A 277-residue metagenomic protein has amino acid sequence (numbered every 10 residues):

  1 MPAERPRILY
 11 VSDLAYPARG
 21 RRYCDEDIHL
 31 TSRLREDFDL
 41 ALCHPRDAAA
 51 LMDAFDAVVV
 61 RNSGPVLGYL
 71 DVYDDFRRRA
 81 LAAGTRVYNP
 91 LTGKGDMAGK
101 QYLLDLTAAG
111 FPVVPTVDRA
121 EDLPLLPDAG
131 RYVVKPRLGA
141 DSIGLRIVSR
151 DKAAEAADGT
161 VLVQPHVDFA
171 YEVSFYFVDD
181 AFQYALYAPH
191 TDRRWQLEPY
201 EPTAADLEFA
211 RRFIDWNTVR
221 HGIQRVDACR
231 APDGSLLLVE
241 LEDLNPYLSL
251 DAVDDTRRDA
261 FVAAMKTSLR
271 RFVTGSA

Functional and structural regions predicted by a protein language model:
M1-R86: ATP-binding N-terminal substructure of ATP-dependent carboxylate-amine bond-forming enzymes
D13, S63, E121, R137 (+1 more regions): Flexible loop residues that form catalytic and substrate-binding hotspots at small-molecule/glycan-binding clefts
C43, D74-S149: A conserved helix-loop-beta module that forms one wall/lid of the active-site cleft in ATP-utilizing catalytic domains
R46-A48, A120-L123, R137, Q164-H166 (+1 more regions): Short, solvent-exposed loop/turn elements at beta->coil junctions and helix N-caps that rim active or binding pockets
D47-A54, L123-P127, K152-A154: Short amphipathic alpha-helix with an adjacent loop that forms part of the alpha/beta core around
F55-V60, K135, F175-F177, Y184 (+1 more regions): A short beta-strand motif that forms the metal-chelation/ATP-contact edge of phosphoryl-transfer active sites
D141-L237: Phosphate-binding site of ATP-dependent enzymes
R230-A277: C-terminal active-site "lid" helix and adjoining low-complexity regulatory extension at the edge of ATP-using catalytic
